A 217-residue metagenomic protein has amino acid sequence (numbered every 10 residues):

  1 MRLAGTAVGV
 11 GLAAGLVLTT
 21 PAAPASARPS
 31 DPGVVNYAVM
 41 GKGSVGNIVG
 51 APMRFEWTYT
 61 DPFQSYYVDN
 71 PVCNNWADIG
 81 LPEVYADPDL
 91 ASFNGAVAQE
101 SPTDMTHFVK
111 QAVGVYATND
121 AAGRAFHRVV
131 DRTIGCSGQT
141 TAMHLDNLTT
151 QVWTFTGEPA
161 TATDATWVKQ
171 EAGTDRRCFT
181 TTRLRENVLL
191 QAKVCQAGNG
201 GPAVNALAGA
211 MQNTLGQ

Functional and structural regions predicted by a protein language model:
M1-A27: Secretory targeting and sorting signals
S26-A98: N-terminal "mature-domain start" segment
R54-E56, T60-Q64, D131-R176: Short Gly/Thr-rich strand-loop-strand
N94-S101, R177-R185: Short, surface-exposed beta-strand/loop micro-motifs that present aromatic residues
G95-H127: A short acidic-to-branched-hydrophobic micro-motif
H107-K110, T174-T180: Short, surface-exposed coil-to-beta transition loops
V109-A112, R183-Q196: Short, well-ordered beta-strand elements
K193-Q217: Surface-exposed amphipathic alpha-helical segments
